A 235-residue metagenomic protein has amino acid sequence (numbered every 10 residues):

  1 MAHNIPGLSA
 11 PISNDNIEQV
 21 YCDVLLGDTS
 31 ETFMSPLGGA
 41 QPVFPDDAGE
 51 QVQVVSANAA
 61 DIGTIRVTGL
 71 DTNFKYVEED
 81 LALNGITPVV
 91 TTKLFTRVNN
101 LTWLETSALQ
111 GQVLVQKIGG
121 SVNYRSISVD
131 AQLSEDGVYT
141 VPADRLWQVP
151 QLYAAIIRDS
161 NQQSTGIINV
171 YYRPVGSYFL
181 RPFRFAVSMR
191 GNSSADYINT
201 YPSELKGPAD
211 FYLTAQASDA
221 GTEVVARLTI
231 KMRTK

Functional and structural regions predicted by a protein language model:
M1-R97, E105-K235: Beta-strand-centric surfaces of beta-sandwich/beta-rich domains
